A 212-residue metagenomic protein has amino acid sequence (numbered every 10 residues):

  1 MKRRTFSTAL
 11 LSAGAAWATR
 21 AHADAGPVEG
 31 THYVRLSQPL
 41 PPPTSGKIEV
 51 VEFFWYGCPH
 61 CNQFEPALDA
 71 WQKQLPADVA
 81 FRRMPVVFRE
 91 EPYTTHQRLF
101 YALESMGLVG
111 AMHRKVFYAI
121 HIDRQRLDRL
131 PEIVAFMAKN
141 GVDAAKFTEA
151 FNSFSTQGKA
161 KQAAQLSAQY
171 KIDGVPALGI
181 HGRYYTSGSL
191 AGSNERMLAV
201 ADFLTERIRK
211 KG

Functional and structural regions predicted by a protein language model:
K2-E90, T205-G212: Extracytoplasmic thiol/disulfide redox context detector
F6, M84, F117-Y118, E149-N152 (+1 more regions): Short linear capping/connector segments at secondary-structure termini
V34-S37, P41, D128, T186 (+1 more regions): Generic, ordered loop/turn and secondary-structure boundary motif
K47, G57-F64, R89-H96, S105 (+7 more regions): Solvent-exposed, acidic/flexible segments
E49-E52, Q63, A67-A70, T94-R98 (+7 more regions): Extracytoplasmic/secreted proteins, especially bacterial periplasmic and envelope-associated proteins
G57, Q72-L75, L103-G107, I120-R124 (+5 more regions): Sec/Tat-exported extracytoplasmic proteins
L75-M106, G110-A138: Structural microenvironment flanking redox-active thiols in thiol-disulfide oxidoreductases
K139-G212: C-terminal cap of thioredoxin/glutaredoxin-like
